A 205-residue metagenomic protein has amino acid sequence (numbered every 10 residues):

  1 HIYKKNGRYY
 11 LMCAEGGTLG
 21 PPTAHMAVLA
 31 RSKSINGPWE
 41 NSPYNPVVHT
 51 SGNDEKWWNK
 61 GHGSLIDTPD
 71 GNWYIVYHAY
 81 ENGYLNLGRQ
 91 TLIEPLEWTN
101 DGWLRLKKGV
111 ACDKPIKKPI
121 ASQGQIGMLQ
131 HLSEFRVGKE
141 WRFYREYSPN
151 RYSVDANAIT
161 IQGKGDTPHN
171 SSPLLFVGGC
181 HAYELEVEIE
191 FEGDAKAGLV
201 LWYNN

Functional and structural regions predicted by a protein language model:
H1-L19, I66, N72-E81, L132: Hydrophobic core segments of beta-strands in well-ordered, beta-rich domains
G17-T23, E55-K56, G83-L87: Short consensus segments that form the blades of beta-propeller domains, in both extracellular/periplasmic
L19-P22, S34, V200-N205: Short edge-strand/loop segments of extracellular domains
H25-N36, Q90-N100: Beta-propeller blade signature
A30-E55, D101-G109: Blade-edge beta-strand/turn elements of extracellular beta-propeller and related beta-sheet repeat scaffolds
N59-G61: Beta-rich catalytic cores
N72-K117: Blade-level signature of beta-propeller repeat domains, shared across WD40, Kelch, NHL, RCC1 and BNR/Asp-box propellers
G102-N205: Extracellular glycan-recognition regions
